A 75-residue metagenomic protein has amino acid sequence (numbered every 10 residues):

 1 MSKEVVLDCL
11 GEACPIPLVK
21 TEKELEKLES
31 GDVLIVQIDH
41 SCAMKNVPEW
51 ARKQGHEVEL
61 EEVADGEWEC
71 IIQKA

Functional and structural regions predicted by a protein language model:
M1-S2, A75: Absolute protein N-terminus
S2-L10, I35: Short amphipathic
E4, V33, D65-E69: A generic structural signal for beta-strand entry/edge sites
V6, E26, L60-E62: Short secondary-structure boundary/capping segments
D8, Q37, I71-Q73: Generic structural detector for well-ordered beta-strands
P15-I16, K20-Q54: Amphipathic, hydrophobic secondary-structure cores in small proteins
P48-A75: C-terminal structural segments of small proteins and small subunits
